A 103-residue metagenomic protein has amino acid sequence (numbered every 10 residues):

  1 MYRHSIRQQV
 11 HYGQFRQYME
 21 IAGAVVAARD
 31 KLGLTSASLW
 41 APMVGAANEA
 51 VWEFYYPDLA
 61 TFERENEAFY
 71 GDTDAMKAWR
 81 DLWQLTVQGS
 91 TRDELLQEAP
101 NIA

Functional and structural regions predicted by a protein language model:
M1-Y2, A103: Absolute protein N-terminus
Y2-Q9, A37-Y70, D93: Short, well-ordered beta-strand segments in beta-rich or mixed alpha/beta enzyme and ligand-binding folds
Q9-E20: Short, surface-exposed ligand-recognition loops at beta-strand->loop->(often short) alpha-helix junctions that present
M19-E20, R64-Y70, K77-D81: A short acidic/glycine-rich loop-to-helix N-cap element
V26, G71-D74: A common structural junction motif
L32-V51, K77-A103: Glycine-rich beta-strand-turn "strand-cap" elements at beta-sheet edges
